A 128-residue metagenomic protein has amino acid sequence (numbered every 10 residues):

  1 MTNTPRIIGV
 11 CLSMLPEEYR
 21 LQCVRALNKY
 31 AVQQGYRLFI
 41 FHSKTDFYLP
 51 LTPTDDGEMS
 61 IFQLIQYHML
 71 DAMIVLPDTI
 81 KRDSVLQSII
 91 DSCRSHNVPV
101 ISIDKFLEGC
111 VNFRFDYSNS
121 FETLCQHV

Functional and structural regions predicted by a protein language model:
M1-V128: Bacterial carbohydrate/catabolite-sensing allosteric modules
